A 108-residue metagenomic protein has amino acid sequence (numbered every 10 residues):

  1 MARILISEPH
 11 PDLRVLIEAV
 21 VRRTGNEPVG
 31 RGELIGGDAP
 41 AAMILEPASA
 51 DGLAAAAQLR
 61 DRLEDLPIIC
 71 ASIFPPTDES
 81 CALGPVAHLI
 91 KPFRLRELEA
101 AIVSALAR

Functional and structural regions predicted by a protein language model:
M1-R3: Phosphate-coordination loops involved in phosphoryl transfer and adenosine-cofactor binding
I6, H10-V29: Two-component/phosphorelay signaling modules centered on CheY-like receiver
T24, E64, A82-P85: Short, structured coil segments at secondary-structure junctions
G30-R31, C70: A structural preference for short, hydrophobic beta-strand core positions in alpha/beta folds
G36-L63, I73-P75, E79: Conserved phosphotransfer microenvironments
A54, C70-L89, A100: Alpha4 helix (beta4-alpha4-beta5 surface) of REC/receiver domains from two-component response regulators
F93-V103: C-terminal output helix
